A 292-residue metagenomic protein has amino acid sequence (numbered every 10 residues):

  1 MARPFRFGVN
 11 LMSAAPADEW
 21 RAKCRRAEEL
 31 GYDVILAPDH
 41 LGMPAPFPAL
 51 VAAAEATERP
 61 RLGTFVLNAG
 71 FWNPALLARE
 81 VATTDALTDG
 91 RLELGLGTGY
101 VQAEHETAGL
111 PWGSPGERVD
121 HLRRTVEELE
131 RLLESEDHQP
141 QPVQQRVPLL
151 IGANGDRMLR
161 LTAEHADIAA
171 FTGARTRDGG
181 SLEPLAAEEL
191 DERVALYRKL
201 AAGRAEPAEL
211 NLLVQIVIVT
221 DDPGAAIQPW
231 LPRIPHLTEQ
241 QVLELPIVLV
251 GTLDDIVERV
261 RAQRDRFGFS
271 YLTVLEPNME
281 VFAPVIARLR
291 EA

Functional and structural regions predicted by a protein language model:
M1-A292: Active-site-adjacent structural elements that line small-molecule/cofactor binding pockets in enzymes
